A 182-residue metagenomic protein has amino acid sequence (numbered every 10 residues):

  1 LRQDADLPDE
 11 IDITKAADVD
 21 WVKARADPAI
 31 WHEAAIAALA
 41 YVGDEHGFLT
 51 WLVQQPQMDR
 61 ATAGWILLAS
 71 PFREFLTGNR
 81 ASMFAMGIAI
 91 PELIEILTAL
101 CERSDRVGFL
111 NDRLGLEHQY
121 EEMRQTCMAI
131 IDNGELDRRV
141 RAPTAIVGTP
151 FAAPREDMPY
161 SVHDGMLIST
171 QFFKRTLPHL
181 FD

Functional and structural regions predicted by a protein language model:
L1-D182: Alpha-helical scaffold segments
